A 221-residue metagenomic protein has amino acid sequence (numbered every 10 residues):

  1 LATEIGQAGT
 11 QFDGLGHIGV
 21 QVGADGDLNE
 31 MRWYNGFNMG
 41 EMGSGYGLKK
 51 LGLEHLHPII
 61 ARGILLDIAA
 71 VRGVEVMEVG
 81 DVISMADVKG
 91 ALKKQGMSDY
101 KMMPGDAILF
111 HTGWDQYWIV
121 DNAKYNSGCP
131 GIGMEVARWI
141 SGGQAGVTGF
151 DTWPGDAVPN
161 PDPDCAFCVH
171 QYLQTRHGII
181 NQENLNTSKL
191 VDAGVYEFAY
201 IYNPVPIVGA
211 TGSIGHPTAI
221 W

Functional and structural regions predicted by a protein language model:
L1-W221: Active-/binding-site microenvironments in catalytic and ligand-binding cores
